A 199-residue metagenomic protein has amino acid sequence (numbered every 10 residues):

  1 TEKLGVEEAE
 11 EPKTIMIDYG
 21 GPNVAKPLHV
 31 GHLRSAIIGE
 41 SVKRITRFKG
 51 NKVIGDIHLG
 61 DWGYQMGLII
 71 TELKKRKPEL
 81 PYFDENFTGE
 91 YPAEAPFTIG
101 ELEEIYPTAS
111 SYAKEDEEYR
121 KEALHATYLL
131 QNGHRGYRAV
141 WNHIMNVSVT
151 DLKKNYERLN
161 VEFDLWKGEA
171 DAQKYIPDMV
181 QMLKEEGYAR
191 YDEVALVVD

Functional and structural regions predicted by a protein language model:
T1-D199: NTP-dependent nucleotidyl-transfer catalytic core
